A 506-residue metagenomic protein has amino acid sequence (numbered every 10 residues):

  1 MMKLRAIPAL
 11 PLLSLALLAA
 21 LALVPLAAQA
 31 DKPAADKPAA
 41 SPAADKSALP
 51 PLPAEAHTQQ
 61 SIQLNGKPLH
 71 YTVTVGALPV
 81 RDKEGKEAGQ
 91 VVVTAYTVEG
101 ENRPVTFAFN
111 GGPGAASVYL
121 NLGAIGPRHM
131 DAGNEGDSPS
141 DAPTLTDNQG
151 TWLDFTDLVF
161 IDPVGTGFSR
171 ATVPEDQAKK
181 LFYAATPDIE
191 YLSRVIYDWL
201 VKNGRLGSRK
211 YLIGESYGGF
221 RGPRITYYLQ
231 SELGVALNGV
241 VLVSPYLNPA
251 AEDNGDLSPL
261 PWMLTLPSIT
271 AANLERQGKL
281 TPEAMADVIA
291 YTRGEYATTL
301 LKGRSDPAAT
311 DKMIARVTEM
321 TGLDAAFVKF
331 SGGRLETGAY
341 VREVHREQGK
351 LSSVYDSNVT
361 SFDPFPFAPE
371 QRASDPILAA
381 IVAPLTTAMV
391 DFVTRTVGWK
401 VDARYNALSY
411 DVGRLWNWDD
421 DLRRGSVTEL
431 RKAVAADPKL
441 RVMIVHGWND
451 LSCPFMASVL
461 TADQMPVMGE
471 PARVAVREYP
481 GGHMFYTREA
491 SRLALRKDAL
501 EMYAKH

Functional and structural regions predicted by a protein language model:
K32, D36-A44, G85-K179, D463: N-terminal cap/lid subdomain of alpha/beta-hydrolase-fold enzymes
H129-D131, Q230-E319: A catalytic-pocket lid/entrance helix-loop region that shapes and gates access to the active site across common
L153, P163, L181-L200: Alpha/beta-hydrolase active-site loop
R205-Y217: Alpha/beta-hydrolase fold nucleophile elbow
G214-Y227: Glycine-rich nucleophile elbow surrounding the catalytic serine of serine-hydrolase chemistry
P307-S452: Alpha/beta-hydrolase fold catalytic core
L440, P454-Q464: Short alpha-helix in the alpha/beta-hydrolase fold that links the catalytic acid
G482-S491: Catalytic histidine-centered segment of alpha/beta-hydrolase-like enzymes
